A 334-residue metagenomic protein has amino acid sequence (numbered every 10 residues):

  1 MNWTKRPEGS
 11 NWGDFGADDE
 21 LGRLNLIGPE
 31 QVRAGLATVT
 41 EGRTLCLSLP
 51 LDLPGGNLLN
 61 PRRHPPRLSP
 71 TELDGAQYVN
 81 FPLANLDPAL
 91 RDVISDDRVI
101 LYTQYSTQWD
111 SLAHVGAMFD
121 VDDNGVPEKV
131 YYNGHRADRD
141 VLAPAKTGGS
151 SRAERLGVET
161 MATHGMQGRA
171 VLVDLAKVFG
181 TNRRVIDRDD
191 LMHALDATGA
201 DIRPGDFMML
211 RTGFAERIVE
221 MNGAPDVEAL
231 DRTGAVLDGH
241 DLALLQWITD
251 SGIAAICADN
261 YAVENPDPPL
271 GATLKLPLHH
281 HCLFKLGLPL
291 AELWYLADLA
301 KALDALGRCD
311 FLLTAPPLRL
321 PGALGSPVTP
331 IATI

Functional and structural regions predicted by a protein language model:
M1-I334: Active-/binding-site microenvironments in catalytic and ligand-binding cores
